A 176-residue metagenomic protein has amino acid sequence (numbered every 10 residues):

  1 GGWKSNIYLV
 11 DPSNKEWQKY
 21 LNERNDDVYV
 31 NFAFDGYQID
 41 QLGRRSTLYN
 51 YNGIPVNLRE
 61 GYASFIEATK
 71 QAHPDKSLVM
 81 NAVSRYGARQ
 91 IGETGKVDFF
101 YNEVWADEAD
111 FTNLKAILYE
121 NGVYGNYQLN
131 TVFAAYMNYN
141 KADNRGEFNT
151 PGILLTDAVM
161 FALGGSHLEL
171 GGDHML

Functional and structural regions predicted by a protein language model:
G1-K4, S77-V79: Glycine-rich, aromatic-flanked loop segments that form ligand/cofactor-binding clefts across common enzyme folds
W3-E23, K141-T150: Active-site mouth loops of central-metabolism enzymes
L9-L129: Active-site neighborhood of glycoside hydrolase catalytic domains
Q41, L114-K115, N121-L176: Aromatic/acidic polysaccharide-binding cleft in carbohydrate-active enzymes
